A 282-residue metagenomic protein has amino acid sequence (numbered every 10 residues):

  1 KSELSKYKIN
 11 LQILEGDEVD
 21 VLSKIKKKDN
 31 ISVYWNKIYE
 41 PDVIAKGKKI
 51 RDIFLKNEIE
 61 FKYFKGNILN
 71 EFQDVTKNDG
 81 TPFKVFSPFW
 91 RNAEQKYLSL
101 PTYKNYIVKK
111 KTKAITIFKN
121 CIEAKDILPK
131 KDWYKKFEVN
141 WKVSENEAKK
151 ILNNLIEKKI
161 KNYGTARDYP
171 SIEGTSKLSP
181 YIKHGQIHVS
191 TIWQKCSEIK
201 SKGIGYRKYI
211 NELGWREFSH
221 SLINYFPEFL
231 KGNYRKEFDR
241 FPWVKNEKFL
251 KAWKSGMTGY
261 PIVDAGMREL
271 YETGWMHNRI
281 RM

Functional and structural regions predicted by a protein language model:
K1-P101, G205, R268: Trp/Phe/Arg-rich N-terminal binding region typifying the photolyase-homology
W35, P129-K135, W141, W193 (+6 more regions): Tryptophan-centered motif/residue detector
I38-Y39, A166, K254-S255: A generic structural signal for short
E40-P41, S179-K183, L270, G274: Short, charged/polar micro-motifs that form catalytic or ligand-binding hotspots
G80-E237: Glycine/tryptophan-enriched, flexible segments
H220, K248-M282: C-terminal substrate/ligand-recognition segments
E228-I262: Helix-loop-helix junctions that connect adjacent transmembrane helices in secondary transporters/permeases, recognized
